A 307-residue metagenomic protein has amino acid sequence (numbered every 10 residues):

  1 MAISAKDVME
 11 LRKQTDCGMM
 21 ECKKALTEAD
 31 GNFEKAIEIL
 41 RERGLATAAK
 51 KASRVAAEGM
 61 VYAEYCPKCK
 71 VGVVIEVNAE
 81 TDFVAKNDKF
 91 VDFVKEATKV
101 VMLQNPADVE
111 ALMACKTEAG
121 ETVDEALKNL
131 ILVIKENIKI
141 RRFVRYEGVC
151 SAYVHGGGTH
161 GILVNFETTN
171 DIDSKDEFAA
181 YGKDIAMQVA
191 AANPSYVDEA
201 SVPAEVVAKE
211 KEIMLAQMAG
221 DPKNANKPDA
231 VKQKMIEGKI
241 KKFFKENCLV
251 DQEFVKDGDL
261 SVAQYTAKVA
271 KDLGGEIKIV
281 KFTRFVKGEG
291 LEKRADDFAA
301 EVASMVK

Functional and structural regions predicted by a protein language model:
A2-K307: N-terminal assembly/interaction segments in proteins that build large macromolecular machines
